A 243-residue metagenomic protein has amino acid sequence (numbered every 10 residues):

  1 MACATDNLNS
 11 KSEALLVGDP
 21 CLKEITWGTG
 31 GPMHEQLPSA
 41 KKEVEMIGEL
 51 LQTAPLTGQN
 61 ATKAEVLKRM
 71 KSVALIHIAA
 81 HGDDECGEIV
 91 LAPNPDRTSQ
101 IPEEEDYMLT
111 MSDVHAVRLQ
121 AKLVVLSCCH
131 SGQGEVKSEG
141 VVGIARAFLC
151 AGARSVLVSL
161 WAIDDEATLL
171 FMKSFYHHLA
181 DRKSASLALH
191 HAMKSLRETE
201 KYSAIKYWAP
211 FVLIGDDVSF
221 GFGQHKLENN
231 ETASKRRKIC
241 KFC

Functional and structural regions predicted by a protein language model:
M1-C243: Catalytic cores of enzymes
